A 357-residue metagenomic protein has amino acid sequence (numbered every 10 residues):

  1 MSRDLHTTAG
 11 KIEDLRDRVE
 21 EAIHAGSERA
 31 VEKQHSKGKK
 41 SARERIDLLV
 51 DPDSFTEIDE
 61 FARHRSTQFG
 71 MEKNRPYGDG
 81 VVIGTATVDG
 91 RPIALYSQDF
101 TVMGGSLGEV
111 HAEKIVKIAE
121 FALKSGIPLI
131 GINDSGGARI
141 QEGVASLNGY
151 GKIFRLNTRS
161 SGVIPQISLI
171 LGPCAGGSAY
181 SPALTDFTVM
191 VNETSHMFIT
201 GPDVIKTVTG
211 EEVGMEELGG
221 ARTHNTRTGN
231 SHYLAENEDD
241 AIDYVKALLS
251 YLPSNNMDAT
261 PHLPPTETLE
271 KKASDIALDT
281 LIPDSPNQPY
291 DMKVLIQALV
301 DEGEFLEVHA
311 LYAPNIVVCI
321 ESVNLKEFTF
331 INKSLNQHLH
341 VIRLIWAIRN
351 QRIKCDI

Functional and structural regions predicted by a protein language model:
M1-I167, P173, S178-Y180, L184-V204 (+2 more regions): Terminal-region recognition feature
